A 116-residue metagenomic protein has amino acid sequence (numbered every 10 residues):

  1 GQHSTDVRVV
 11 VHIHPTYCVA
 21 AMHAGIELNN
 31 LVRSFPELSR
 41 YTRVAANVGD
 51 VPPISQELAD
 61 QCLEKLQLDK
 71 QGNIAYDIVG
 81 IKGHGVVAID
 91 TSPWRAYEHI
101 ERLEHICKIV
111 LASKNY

Functional and structural regions predicted by a protein language model:
G1-Y116: Glycine-rich flexible loops
